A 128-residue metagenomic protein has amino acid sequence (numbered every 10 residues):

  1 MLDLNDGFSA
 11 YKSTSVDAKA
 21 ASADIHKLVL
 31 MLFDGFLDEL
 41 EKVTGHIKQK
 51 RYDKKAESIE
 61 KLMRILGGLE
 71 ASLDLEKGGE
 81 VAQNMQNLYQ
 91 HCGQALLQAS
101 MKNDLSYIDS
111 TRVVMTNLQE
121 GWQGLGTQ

Functional and structural regions predicted by a protein language model:
M1-L32, L37-K42, I47-Q49, D53-M63 (+3 more regions): N-terminal intrinsically disordered, cationic/polar leader segments that include organellar targeting peptides
